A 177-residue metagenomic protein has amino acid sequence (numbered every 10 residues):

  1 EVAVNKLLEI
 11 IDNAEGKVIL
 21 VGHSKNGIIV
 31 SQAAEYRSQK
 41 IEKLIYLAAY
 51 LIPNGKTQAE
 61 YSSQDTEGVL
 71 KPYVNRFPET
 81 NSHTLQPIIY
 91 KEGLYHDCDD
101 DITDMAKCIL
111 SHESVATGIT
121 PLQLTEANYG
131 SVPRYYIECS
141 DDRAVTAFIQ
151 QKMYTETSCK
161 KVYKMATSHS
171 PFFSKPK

Functional and structural regions predicted by a protein language model:
E1-I19, E35-Y36, A59-S63: Active-site loop/oxyanion-hole signature of alpha/beta-hydrolase fold enzymes
V2, K6-I10, Q32, I89 (+2 more regions): Alpha-helical elements of Rossmann-like donor-binding domains used by nucleotide-donor carbohydrate transfer enzymes
G16-K17, E42, V132-P133: Short coil/turn segments at beta-strand junctions that form active-site/ligand-binding loops
V21-N26, V30: Gly/Ala-rich beta-loop-alpha elbow adjacent to hydrolase catalytic centers
E35, K40-I41, I45-E79, H83 (+2 more regions): Flexible "cap/lid" loop of the alpha/beta hydrolase fold
T80-N128: Conserved alpha/beta-hydrolase catalytic His-Asp/Glu region
H112-P176: Conserved serine/cysteine hydrolase catalytic core
